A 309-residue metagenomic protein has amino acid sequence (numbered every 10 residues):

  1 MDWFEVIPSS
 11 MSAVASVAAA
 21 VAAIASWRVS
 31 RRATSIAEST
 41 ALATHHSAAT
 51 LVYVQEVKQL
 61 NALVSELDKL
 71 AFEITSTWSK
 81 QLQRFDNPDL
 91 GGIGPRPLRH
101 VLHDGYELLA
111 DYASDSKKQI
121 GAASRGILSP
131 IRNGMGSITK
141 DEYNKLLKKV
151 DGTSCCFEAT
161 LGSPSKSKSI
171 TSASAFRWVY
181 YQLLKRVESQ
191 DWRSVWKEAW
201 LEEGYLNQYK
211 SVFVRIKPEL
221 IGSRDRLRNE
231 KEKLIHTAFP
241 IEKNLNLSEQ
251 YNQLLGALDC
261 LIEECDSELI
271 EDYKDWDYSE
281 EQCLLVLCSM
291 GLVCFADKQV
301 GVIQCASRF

Functional and structural regions predicted by a protein language model:
M1-L51, Q55: Membrane-embedded hydrophobic alpha-helical segments
S35-F309: Amphipathic alpha-helical "stem/stalk" segments
